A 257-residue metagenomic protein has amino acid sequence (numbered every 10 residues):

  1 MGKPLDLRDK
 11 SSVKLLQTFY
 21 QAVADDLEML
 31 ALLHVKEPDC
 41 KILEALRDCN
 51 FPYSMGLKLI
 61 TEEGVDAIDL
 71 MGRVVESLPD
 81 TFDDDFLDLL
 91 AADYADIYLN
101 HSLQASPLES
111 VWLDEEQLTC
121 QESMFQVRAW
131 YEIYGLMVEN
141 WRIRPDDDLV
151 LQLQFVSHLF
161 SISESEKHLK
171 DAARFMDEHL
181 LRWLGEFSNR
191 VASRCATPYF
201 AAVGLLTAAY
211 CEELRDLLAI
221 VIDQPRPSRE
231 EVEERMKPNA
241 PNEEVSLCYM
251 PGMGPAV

Functional and structural regions predicted by a protein language model:
M1-V257: Surface/interface-facing alpha-helical segments and adjacent flexible terminal/loop regions used for partner/assembly
